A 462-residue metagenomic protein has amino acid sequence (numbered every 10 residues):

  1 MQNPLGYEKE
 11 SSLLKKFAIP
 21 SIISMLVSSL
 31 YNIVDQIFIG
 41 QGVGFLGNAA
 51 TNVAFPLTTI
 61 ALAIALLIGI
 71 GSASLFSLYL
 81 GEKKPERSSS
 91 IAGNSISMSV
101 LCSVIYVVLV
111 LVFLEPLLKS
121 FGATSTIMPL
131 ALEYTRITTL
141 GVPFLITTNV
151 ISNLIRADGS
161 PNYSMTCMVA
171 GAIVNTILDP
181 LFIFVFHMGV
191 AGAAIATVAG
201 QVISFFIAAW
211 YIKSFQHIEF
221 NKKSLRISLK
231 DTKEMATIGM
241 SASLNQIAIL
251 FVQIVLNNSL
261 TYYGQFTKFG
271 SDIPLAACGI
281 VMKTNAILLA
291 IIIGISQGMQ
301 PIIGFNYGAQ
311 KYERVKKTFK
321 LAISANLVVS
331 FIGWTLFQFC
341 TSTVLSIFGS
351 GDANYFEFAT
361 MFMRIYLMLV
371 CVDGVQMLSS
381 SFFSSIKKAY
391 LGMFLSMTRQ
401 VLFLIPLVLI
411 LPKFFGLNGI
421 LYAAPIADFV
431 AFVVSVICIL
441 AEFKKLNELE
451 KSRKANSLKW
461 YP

Functional and structural regions predicted by a protein language model:
M1-S21, F76-P143, V185-M240, I303-L369 (+1 more regions): Short alpha-helical transmembrane segments in multi-pass integral membrane proteins
S12-A73, S77, S241-Y262: Signature of the first transmembrane helix
K16-N32, I137, G171, G200-S204 (+3 more regions): Transmembrane helical elements of multi-pass membrane transporters/channels
V27, Y31, A61-A65, I105 (+13 more regions): Residue-level hotspots within pore-lining transmembrane alpha-helices of multi-pass secondary transporters
L30-A49, L118-S125, L181-M188, L250-I280 (+4 more regions): Helix-terminus/linker motif at the lipid-water interface of multi-pass membrane proteins
F45-P56, A131, T135, A194 (+2 more regions): Small-residue hotspots at the loop-to-helix junctions and early N-terminal turns of transmembrane alpha-helices
N48-V108, L145-S164, A277-T335, F339-T341 (+1 more regions): Small-residue-rich hydrophobic transmembrane alpha-helices
G69, T138-R156, S164-A172, A193-F206 (+4 more regions): Short runs within selected transmembrane alpha-helices of multi-pass transporters and secretion channels
